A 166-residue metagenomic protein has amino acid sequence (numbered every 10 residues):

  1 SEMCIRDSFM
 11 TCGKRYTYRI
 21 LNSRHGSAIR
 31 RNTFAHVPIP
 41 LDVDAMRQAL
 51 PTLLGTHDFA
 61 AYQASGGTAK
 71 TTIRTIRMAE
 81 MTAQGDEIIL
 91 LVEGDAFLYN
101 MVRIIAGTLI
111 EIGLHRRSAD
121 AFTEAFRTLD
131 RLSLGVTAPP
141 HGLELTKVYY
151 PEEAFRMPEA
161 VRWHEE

Functional and structural regions predicted by a protein language model:
S1-E2, R6-E166: Structured-RNA-binding interfaces characteristic of tRNA pseudouridine synthases
